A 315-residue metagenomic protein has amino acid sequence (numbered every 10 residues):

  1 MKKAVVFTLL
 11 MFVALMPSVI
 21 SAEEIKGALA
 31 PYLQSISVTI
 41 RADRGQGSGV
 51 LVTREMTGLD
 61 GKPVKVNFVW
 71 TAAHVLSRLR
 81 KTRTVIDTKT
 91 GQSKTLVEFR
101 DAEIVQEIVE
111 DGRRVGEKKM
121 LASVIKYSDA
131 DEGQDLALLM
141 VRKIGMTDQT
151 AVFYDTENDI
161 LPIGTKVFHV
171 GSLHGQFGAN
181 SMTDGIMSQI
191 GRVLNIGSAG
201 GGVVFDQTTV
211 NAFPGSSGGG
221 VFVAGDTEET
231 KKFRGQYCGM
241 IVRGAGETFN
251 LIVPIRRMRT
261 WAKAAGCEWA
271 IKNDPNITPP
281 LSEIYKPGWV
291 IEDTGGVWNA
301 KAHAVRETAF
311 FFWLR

Functional and structural regions predicted by a protein language model:
M1-A4: Positively charged n-region of N-terminal signal peptides that target proteins for export
T8-M16: Bacterial N-terminal signal peptides
S18-A22: Sec/Tat signal peptide C-region and signal peptidase I cleavage site
E24-A28, R80-Q106, H174-G175, Y237-K301 (+1 more regions): C-terminal cap/linker of serine protease catalytic domains
E24-L29, G47-V50, E55, L59-D60 (+3 more regions): Active-site substrate-binding loop(s) of clan PA
Y32-G47, R142-V152, A179-W269: Active-site region of chymotrypsin-like
S37-V69, G218: A conserved glycine-rich beta-strand in the N-terminal activation segment of trypsin-fold
V115-I125, I163-K166, N180-V193: Beta-strand/loop subdomains of soluble extracytoplasmic proteins
